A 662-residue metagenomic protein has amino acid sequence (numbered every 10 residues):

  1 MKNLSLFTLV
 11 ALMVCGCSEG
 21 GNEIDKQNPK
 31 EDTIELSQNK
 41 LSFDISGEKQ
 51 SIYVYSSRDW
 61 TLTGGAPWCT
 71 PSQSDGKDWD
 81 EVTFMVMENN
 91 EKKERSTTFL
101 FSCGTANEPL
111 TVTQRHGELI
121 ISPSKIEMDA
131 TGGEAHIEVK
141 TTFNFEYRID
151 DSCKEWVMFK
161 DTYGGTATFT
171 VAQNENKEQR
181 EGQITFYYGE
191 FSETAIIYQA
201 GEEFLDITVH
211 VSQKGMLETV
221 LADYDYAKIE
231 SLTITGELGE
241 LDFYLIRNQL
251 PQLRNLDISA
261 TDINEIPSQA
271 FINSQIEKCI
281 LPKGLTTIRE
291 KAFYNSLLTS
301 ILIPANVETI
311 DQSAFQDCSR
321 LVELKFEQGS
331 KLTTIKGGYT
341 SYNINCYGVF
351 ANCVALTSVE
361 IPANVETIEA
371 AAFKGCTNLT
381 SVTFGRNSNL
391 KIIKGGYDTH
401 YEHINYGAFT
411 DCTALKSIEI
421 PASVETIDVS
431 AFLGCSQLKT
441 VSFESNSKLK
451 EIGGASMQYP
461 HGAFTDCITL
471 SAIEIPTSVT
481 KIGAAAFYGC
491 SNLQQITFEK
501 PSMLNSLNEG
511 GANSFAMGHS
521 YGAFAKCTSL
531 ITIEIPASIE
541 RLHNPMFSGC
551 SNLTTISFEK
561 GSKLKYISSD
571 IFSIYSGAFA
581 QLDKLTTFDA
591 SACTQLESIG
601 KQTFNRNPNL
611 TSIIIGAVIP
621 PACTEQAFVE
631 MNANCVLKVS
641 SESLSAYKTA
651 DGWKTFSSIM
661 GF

Functional and structural regions predicted by a protein language model:
L4-K40, C103-I120, G189-D206: Bacterial Sec-dependent N-terminal signal peptides
E19-G21, E35-T63, S122-R148: Solvent-exposed, low-complexity, repeat-rich "mucin-like" stalks and linkers
Y53-T83, T142-T168: Surface-exposed binding patches on compact interaction domains or structured appendages
M87-K93, A172-E178: Short, surface-exposed loop/turn segments at beta-strand-coil junctions that are enriched for proline with nearby
K93-T105, E178-G189: A short beta-strand micro-motif common to beta-rich folds, especially ectodomain repeats
I207-S212, E230-L238, Q252-E265, Q275-T287 (+14 more regions): Structural signature of tandem-repeat unit edges
M216-D225, L241-N248, P267-A270, C279 (+10 more regions): Short, T/G/N/S-enriched strand-turn elements that build extracellular solenoid repeat scaffolds
Q269, R289-A292, D311-Q316, Y347-V349 (+10 more regions): Consensus positions within tandem repeat domains that build extended binding/scaffold surfaces
